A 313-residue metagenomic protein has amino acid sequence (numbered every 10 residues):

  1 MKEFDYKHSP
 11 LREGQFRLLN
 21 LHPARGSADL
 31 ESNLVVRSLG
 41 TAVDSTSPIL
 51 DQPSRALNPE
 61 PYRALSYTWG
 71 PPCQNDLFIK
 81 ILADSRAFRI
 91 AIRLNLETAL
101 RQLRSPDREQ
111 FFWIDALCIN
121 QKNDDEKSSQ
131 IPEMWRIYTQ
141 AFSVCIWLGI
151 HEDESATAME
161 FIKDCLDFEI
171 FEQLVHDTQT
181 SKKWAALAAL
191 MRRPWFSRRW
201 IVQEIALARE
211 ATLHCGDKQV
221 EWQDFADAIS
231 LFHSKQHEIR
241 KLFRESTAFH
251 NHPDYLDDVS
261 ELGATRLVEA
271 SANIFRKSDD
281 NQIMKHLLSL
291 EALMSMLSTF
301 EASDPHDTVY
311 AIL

Functional and structural regions predicted by a protein language model:
M1-W113, I119-D125, S129, I150-T180 (+1 more regions): Metal-dependent phosphate/diphosphate-handling catalytic cores characterized by acidic Asp/Glu clusters
P59-A64, E109-A116, W135, S143-C145 (+3 more regions): Beta-strand-rich binding-surface signature of beta-sandwich/beta-barrel folds used to engage anionic ligands
E126-P132, F142, A185-L313: Hydrophobic, mid-to-C-terminal alpha-helical segments
